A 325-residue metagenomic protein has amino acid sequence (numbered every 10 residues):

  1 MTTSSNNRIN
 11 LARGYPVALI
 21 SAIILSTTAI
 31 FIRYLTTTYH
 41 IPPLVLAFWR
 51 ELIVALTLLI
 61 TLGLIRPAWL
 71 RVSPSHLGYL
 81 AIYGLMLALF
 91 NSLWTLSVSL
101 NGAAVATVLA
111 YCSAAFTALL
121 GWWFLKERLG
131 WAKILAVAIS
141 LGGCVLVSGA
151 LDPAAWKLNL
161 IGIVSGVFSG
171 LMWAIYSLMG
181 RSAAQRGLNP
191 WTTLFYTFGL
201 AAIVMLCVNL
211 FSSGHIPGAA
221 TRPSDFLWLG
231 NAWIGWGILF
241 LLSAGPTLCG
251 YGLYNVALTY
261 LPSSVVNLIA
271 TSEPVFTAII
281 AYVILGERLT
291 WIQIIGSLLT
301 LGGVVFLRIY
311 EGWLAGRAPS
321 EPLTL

Functional and structural regions predicted by a protein language model:
M1-F48, L85, L93, A155-S182 (+2 more regions): Glycine-/small-residue-enriched transmembrane alpha-helix faces in small-molecule transporters and effluxers
T2-S4, E51, G235, T271-L325: C-terminal-most transmembrane helix of multi-pass membrane proteins
R13-S21, W49, W69-W94, I161-S169 (+3 more regions): Loop-to-transmembrane-helix transition segments
A22, W49, N91-S92, A106-C112 (+3 more regions): Helix-helix packing/entry segments at the starts of transmembrane helices
I24, L59, G63-V105, A110 (+2 more regions): Specific transmembrane alpha-helical segments of multi-pass solute transporters/efflux pumps, especially DMT/EamA
Y39-L89, F116, M172-M179, L194-H215 (+1 more regions): Transmembrane alpha-helices of multi-pass small-molecule transport proteins
V45-L56, L87, W94-R128, K133-V137 (+2 more regions): Specific alpha-helical transmembrane segments that line the substrate/conduction pathway and gating interfaces
L58, L62, L120, L129-L151 (+2 more regions): Hydrophobic transmembrane alpha-helices of multi-pass small-molecule transport proteins
